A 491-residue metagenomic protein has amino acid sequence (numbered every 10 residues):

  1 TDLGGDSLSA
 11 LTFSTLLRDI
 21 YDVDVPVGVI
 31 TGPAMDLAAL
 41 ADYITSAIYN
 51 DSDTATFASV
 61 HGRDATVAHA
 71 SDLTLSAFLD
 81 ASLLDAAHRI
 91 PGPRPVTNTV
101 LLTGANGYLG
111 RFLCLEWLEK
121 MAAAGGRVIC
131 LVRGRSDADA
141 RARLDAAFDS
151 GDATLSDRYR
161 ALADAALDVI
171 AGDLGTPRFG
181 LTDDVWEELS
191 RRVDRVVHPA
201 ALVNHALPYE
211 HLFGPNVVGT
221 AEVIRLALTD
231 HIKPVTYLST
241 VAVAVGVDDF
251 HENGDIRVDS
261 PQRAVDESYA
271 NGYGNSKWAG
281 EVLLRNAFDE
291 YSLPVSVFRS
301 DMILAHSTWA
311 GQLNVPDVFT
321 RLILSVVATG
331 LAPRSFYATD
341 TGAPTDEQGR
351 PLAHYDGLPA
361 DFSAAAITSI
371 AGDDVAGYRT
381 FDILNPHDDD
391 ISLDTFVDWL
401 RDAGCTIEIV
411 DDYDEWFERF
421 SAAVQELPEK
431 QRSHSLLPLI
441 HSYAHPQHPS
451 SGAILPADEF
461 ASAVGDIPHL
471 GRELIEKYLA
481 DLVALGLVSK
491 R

Functional and structural regions predicted by a protein language model:
T1-H88: Phosphopantetheine-dependent thiolation modules in NRPS/PKS and related acyl-activating systems
I30, V60-L202: N-terminal Rossmann/SDR dinucleotide-binding element
S59-G62, A68-F78, T99, A123-V132 (+2 more regions): Amphipathic terminal alpha-helices
R191, R195-A200, A206-G214, V218-G272 (+3 more regions): Conserved Rossmann-fold NAD(P)-dependent oxidoreductase catalytic core, especially the SDR/UDP-sugar
D249-R257, R285-Y355, A360-A365, S369: NAD(P)-dependent short-chain dehydrogenase/reductase
S325, T329-E347, F417-D466: A hydrophobic C-terminal alpha-helical subdomain
A366-S442, L485, S489-R491: Mid/C-terminal beta-alpha module of Rossmann-like enzyme folds, strongest in SDR-family dehydrogenases/epimerases
